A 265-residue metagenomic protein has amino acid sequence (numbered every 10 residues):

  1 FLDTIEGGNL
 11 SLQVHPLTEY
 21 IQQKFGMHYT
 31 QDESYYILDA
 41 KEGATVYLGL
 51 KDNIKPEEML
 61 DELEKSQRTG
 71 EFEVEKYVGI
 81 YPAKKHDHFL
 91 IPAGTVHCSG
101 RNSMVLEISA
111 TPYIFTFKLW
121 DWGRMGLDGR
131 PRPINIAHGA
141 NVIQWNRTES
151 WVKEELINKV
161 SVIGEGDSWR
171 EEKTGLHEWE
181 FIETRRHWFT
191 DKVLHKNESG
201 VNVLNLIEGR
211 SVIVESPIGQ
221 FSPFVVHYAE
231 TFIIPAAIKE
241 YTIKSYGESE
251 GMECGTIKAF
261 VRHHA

Functional and structural regions predicted by a protein language model:
F1-K85, C98-R210, V214-F224, E248 (+1 more regions): Active-site region of the double-stranded beta-helix
E71, H88, P235-A236: Short, structured coil/loop segments at alpha-helix boundaries
P92: Internal active-site segments that recognize and position negatively charged phosphoryl groups and nucleotide moieties
T95-S99, I238-Y241: Short, charged beta-turn/beta-strand-edge "cap" motif at the junction between a beta-strand and an adjacent loop
F224-A265: TerminUS-proximal long segments
